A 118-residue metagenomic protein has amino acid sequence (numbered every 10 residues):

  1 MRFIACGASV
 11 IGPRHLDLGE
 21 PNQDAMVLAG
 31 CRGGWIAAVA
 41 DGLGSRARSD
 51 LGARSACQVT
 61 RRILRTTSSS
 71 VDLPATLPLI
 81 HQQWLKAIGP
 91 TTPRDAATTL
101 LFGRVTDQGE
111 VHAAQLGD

Functional and structural regions predicted by a protein language model:
M1-G117: PP2C/PPM-type serine/threonine phosphatase catalytic domain
